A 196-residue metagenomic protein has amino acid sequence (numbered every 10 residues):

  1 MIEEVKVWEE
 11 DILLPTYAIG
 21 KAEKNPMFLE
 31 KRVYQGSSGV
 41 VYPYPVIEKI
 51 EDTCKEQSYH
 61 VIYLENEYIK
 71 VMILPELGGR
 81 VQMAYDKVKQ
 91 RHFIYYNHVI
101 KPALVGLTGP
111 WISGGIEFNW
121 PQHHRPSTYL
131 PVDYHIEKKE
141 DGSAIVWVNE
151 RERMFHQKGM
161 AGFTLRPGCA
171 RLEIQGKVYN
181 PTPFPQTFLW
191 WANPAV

Functional and structural regions predicted by a protein language model:
I2-V41, V61-P131: Acidic-aromatic substrate-binding/catalytic surfaces of carbohydrate-active enzymes
M27-E56, V61-E65, S113-R171: Extended, loop-rich substrate-binding clefts of extracytoplasmic carbohydrate-active enzymes
E51, E65, V71-K89, V148-A195: Acidic, contiguous internal or C-terminal segments within carbohydrate-active enzymes that form a structured patch used
L104, S113, E140, P183-F184: Intrinsically disordered, low-complexity regions enriched in Ser/Pro/Gly/Gln/His and often acidic
